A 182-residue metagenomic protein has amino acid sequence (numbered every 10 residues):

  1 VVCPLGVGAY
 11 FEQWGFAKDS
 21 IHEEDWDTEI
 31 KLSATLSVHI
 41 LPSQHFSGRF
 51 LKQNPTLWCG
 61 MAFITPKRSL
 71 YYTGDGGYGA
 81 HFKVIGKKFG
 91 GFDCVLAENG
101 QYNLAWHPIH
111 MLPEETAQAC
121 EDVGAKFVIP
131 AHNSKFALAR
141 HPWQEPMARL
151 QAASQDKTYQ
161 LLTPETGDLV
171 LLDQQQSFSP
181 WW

Functional and structural regions predicted by a protein language model:
V2-E12, G77-T166: Cap/insert and terminal regions of metallo-dependent hydrolase folds
C3-P4, S20-D27: Functional beta-strand-loop-alpha-helix junction segments that form "active/interaction loops" within catalytic
F11-E23: Helix-loop-beta element that forms the nucleotide-linked donor phosphate-binding surface in glycosyltransferases
F16-K18, S33-T35, T65, V123 (+1 more regions): Short, well-ordered coil/turn elements that cap or connect secondary structure elements
A17-K18, S37, W143-E145, S177-S179: Short low-complexity, flexible loop/linker segments enriched in glycine and/or proline with clustered acidic
E24-G90, T166-W182: Core dinuclear metal-dependent hydrolase active-site scaffold
